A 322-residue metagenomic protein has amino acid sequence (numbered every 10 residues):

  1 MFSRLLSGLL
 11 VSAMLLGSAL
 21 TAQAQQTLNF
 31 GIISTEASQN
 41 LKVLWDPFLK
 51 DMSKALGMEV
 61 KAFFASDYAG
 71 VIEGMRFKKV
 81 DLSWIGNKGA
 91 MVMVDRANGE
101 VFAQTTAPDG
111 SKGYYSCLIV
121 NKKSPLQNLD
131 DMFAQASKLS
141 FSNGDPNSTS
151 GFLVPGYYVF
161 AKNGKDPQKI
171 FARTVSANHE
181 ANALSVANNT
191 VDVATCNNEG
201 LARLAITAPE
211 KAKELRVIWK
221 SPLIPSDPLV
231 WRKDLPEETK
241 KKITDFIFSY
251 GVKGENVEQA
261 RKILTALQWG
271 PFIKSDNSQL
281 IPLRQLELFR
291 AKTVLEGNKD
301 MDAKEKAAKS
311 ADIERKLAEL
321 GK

Functional and structural regions predicted by a protein language model:
M1-L9: Bacterial N-terminal signal peptides that target proteins for export
M14-Q23: C-terminal segment of classical bacterial N-terminal signal peptides
Q25, E36-A37, V43-P47, K242-K322: An extracytoplasmic/periplasmic, membrane-proximal ligand-sensing/linker region
Q25-S53, A65, S111, Y115-L184 (+1 more regions): Bilobed "Venus flytrap"/periplasmic-binding protein-like clamshell domains and structurally analogous long
N29, I33-S34, L41, A107-C117 (+2 more regions): Periplasmic-binding protein-like
D46-G86: N-terminal, post-signal-peptide region of Sec/Tat-exported proteins
A69-S83, R96, Y114, H179-A194 (+1 more regions): Short helices/loops that flank or line small-molecule/ion binding pockets
N87-A97, F160-A161, A187-N188, D192-K213 (+1 more regions): A ligand-binding cleft/hinge motif common to bilobed small-molecule-binding domains
